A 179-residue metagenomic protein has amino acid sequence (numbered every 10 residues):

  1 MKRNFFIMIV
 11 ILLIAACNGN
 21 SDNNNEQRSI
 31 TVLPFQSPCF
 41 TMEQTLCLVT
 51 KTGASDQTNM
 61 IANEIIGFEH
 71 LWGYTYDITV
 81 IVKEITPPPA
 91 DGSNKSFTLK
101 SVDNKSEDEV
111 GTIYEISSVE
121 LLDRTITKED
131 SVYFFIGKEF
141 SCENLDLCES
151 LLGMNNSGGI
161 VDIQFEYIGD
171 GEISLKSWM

Functional and structural regions predicted by a protein language model:
M1-N4: Positively charged n-region of N-terminal signal peptides that target proteins for export
L13-A16: C-terminal motif of bacterial Sec signal peptides marking the signal peptidase cleavage site
N18-S21: Bacterial signal peptide processing site
N23-E43, E109-T127: Structural detector for short beta-strands of small beta-barrel domains
L46-Q57, F135-K138: Short, basic/aromatic beta-hairpin or loop at an interaction surface
Q57-F68: N-terminal post-signal-peptidase region of extra-cytosolic proteins
Y76-I85, N156-G169: Flexible glycine-rich surface loops and low-complexity tracts that mediate binding to linear polymers
I85-S96, D170-K176: Short, Lys/Arg- and Gly-enriched loop/turn segments at beta-strand edges
